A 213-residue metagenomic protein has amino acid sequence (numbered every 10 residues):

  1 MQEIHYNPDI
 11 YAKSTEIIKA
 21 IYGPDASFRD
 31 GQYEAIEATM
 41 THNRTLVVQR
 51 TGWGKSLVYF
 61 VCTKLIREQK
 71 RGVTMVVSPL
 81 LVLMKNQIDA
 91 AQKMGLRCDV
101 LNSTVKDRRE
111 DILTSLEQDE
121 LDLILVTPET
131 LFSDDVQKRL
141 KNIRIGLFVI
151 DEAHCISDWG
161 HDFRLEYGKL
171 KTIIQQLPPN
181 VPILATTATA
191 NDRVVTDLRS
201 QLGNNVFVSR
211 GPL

Functional and structural regions predicted by a protein language model:
Q2-R50: Conserved pre-motif I regulatory segment
T41-V47, G72-T74, E120-D122, N180-P182: Pre-Walker A (Motif I) flank of P-loop NTPase domains
V47, D99, I124-V126, F148-I150: Hydrophobic positions in the central parallel beta-sheet of the AAA+
V48-W53, V58-R97, L177-P178: Conserved SF1/SF2 helicase motif Ia
T51-W53, T127, T187: Conserved phosphate-coupling serine/threonine residues in phosphotransfer and NTP-handling enzymes
F60, V105-L147, C155-H161: Conserved helix/coil segment N-terminal to the catalytic DExD/H
L83-R108, S115-Q118, D197-N205: Conserved helix-turn-beta segment of the N-terminal RecA-like "Helicase ATP-binding" lobe in SF1/SF2 helicases
N142, G146-I150, H154-G211: Post-DEXD/H (motif II) to motif III coupling segment of the RecA-like Helicase ATP-binding lobe
